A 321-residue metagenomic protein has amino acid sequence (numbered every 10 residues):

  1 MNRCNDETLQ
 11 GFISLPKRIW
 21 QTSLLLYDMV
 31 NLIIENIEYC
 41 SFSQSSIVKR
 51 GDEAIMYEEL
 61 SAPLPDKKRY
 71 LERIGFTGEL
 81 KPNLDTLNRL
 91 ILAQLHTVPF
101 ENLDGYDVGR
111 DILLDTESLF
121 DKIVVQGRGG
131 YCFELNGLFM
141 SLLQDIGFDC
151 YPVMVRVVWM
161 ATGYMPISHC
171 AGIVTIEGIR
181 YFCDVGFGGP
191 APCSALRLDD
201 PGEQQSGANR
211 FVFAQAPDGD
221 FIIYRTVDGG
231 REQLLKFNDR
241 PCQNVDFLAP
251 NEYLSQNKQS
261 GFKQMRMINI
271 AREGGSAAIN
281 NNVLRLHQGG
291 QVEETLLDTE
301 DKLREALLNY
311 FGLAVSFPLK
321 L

Functional and structural regions predicted by a protein language model:
N5-D6, Y27, D52: Acidic/polar hotspots within intrinsically disordered regions
M56-G129, Q144-P166, F187-L321: Mixed-charge, low-complexity segments
C170-G172: Short beta-strand scaffold segments in enzyme catalytic cores
V174-I176: Active-site beta-strand termini and strand-to-loop segments that position acidic
